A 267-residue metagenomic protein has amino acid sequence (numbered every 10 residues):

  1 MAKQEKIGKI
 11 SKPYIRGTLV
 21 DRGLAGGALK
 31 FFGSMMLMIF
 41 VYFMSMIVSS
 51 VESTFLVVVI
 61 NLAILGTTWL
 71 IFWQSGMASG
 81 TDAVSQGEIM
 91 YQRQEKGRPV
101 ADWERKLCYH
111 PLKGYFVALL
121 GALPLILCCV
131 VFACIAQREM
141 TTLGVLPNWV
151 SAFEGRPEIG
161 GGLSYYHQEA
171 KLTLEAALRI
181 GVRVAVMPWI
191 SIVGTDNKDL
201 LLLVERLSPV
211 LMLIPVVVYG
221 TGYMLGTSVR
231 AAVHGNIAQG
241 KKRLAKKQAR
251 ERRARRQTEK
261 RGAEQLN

Functional and structural regions predicted by a protein language model:
M1-K106: N-terminal first transmembrane alpha-helix
R16-G33, A101-L127, L172-E175, D199-V210: Loop-to-transmembrane boundary segments
Q74-Q86, V131-N148, L174, G220-K241: Juxtamembrane/interface segments at transmembrane-helix termini
I89-L112, G160-L174, S191-T195: Short membrane-interface loop/juxtamembrane segments of multi-pass integral membrane proteins
Y115-L178: Hydrophobic alpha-helical membrane-insertion segments
A176-V193: Short hydrophobic, aromatic-rich alpha-helical segments embedded in or entering the lipid bilayer of multi-pass
A185-P188, L202-A231: Alpha-helical membrane-embedded segments
A232-N267: Short, highly charged, low-complexity non-transmembrane loops/tails of multi-pass membrane proteins
